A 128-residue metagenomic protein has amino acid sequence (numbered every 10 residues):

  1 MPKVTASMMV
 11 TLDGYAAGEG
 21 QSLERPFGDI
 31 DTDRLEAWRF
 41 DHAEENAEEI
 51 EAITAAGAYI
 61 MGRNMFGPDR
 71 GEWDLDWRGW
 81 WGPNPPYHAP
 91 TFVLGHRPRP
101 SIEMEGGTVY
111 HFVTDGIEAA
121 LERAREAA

Functional and structural regions predicted by a protein language model:
M1-A128: Portal/gating segments that form or line small-molecule/metal binding sites
